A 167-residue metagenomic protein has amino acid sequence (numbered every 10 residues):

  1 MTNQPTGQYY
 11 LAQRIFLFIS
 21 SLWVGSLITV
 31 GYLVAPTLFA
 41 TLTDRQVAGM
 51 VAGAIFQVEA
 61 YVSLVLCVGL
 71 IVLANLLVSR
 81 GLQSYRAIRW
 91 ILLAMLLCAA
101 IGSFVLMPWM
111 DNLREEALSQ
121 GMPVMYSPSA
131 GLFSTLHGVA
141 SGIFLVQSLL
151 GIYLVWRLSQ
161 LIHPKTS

Functional and structural regions predicted by a protein language model:
T2-V68, V72-R86, N112-A130, T166: Interfacial loop at the N-terminal end of multi-pass membrane proteins
G7-S20, R86-L96, G151-Q160: Alpha-helical transmembrane segments and their helix-start/interface "positive-inside/aromatic belt" motifs in integral
F18, Y61, V65-V68, A94 (+2 more regions): Hydrophobic residues within alpha-helical transmembrane segments of multi-pass solute transporters/permease subunits
S21-G25, I91-M107: Hydrophobic alpha-helical membrane-insertion segments
V34, L106, G151-L154: Hydrophobic/aromatic residues in alpha-helical transmembrane segments
I55-F56, S127-S148: Individual transmembrane alpha-helices with interfacial aromatic-anchor signatures
G69-R80, I143-K165: Transmembrane alpha-helical segments in integral membrane proteins
